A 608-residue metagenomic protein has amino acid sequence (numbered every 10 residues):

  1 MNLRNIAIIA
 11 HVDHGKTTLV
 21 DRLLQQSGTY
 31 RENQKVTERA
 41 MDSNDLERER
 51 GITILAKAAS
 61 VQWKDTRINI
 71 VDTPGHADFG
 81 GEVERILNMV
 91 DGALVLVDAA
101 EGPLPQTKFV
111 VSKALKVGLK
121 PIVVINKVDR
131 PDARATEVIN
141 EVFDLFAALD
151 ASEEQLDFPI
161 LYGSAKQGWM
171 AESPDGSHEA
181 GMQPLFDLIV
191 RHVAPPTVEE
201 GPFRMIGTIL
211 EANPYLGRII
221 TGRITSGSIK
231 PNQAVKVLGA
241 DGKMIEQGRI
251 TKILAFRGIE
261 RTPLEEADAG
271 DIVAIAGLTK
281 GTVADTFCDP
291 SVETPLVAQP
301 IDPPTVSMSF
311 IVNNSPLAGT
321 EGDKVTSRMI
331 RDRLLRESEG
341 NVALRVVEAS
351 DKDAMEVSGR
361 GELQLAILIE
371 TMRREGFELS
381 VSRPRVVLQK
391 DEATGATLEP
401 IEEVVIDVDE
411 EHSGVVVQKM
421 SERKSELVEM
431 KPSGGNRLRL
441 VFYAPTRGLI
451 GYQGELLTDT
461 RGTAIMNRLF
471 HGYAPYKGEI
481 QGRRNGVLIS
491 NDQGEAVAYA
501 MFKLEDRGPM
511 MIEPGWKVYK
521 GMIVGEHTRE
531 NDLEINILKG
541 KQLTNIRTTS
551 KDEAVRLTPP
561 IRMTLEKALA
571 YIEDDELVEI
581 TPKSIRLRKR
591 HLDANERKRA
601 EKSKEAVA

Functional and structural regions predicted by a protein language model:
M1-V97, E101, E141, L210: P-loop NTPase switch module centered on the Walker A-proximal segment
V36-R39, L149-L161, P196-I206, G242-F256 (+8 more regions): Interdomain boundary/hinge elements
K120, R130-V190: Canonical P-loop GTPase G-domain recognition
S164, A349-Q364: Short glycine/threonine-rich beta-strand-turn micro-motifs
R204-M308, A318-T320, R331, N485 (+3 more regions): Conserved nucleotide-binding/hydrolysis modules and their immediate coupling elements across P-loop/ASCE NTPase motors
S226-S228, T279-K280, G359-L365, E410-S413 (+1 more regions): Helix N-cap motif at beta-to-alpha junctions
F256, R261-L264, A444, E455-D459 (+2 more regions): Long insertion/accessory domains within large nucleic-acid-processing enzymes
S315-E339, A554, T558-P560: A short, contiguous, amphipathic alpha-helix enriched in charged residues
